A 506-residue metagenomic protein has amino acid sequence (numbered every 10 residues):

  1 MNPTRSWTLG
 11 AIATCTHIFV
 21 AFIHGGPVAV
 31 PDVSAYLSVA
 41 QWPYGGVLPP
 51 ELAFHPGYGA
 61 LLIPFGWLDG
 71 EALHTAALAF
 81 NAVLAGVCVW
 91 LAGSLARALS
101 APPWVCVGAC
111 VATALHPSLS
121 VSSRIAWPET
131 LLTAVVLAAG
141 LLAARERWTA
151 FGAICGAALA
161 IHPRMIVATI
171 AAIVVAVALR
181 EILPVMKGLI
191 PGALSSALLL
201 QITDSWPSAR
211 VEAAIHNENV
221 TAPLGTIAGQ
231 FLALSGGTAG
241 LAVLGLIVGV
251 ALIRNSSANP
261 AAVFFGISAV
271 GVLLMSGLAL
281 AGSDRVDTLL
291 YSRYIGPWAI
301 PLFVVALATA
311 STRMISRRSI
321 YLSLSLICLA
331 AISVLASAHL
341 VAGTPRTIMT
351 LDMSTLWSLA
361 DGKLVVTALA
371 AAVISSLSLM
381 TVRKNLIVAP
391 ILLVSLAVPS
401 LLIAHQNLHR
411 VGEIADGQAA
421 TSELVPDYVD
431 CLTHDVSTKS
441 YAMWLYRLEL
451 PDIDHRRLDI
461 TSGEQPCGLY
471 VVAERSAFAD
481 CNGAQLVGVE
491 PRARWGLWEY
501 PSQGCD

Functional and structural regions predicted by a protein language model:
M1-F19, G249-S257, A261-G266, M380-I387: Start-transfer (signal-anchor) and selected internal transmembrane alpha helices of multi-pass inner/ER membrane
N2-V30, L115, P191-T203, S268-G277: Transmembrane signal-anchor helices characteristic of membrane glycosylation enzymes that use polyprenol
H24-S38, P49-A72: Extracytoplasmic catalytic/substrate-binding loops of multi-pass membrane glycan-assembly enzymes
F54, S118-E129: Short acidic/glycine- and proline-prone juxtamembrane loop motifs at membrane-interface regions of multi-pass membrane
A79-S100: Transmembrane-helix motifs of polytopic, lipid-linked glycan transferases
L91, A112, L131-C155, I173 (+1 more regions): Specific aromatic-rich, kink-prone transmembrane helix
T169-I170, A178-I253, F264-A279, L329-L340: Membrane-lumen/periplasm interface segments of specific transmembrane helices in polyprenyl phosphate-linked
L234-V263, L302-T309, A371-T381: Hydrophobic, aromatic-rich transmembrane alpha-helices and their immediate juxtamembrane boundary segments
